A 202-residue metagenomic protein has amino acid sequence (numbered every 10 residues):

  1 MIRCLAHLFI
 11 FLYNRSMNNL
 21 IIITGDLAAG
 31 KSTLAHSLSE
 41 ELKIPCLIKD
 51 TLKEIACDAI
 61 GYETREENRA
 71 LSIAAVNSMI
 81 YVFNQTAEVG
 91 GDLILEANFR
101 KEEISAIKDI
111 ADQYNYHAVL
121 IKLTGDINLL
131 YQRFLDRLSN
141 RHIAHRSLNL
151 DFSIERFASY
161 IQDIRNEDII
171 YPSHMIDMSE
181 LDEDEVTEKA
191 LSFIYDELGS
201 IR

Functional and structural regions predicted by a protein language model:
N18-L20, G90-G91: Pre-Walker A (Motif I) flank of P-loop NTPase domains
I23: Hydrophobic anchor at the beta1->P-loop junction of P-loop NTPases
L27: The conserved Walker
G30: Conserved glycine(s) of the Walker
T33-N84: Conserved substrate/cofactor phosphate-moiety recognition/catalytic segment in nucleotide-dependent phosphotransferases
I73-Y114, A118: Glycine-rich phosphate-binding loop used to anchor ATP phosphates in small-molecule kinases, encompassing both
Y114-F134: Conserved phosphate-donor/acceptor-positioning beta-strand/loop module used by diverse small-molecule
S139-K189: Small-molecule kinase domains that catalyze NTP-dependent phosphoryl transfer to phosphate-bearing small molecules
